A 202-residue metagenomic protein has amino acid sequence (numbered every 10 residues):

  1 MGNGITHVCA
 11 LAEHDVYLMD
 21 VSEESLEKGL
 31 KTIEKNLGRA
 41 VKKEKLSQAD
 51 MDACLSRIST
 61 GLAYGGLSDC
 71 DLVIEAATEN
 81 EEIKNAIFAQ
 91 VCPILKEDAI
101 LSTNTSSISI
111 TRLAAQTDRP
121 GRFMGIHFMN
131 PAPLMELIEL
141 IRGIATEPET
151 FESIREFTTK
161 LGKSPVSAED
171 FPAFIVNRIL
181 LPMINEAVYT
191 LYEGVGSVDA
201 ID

Functional and structural regions predicted by a protein language model:
M1, I33, I58, V73-A76 (+6 more regions): Buried hydrophobic positions in well-ordered alpha/beta secondary-structure cores of metabolic enzymes
M1-N36, K43, I94: NAD(P)+-binding Rossmann beta1-loop-alpha1 motif at the extreme N-terminus of oxidoreductases
H7, L11-E13, A53-L72, S153-G162 (+1 more regions): Amphipathic alpha-helical segments at domain termini/boundaries
H14, R119, I138-F171, M183-D202: Internal alpha-helical scaffold of NAD(P)-dependent oxidoreductase catalytic cores
Y17, S59, I74, M124-I126 (+1 more regions): Hydrophobic/aromatic beta-strand patches that form the interior of the parallel beta-sheet core in alpha/beta enzyme
M19-D20, M135, A168-A173: Short alpha-helical transmembrane interface motifs in multi-pass membrane proteins
V21-K28, R39-L101, S107-S109: Rossmann-like NAD(P)-binding element
N80-E156: Rossmann-fold NAD(P)-binding glycine/threonine-rich loop
